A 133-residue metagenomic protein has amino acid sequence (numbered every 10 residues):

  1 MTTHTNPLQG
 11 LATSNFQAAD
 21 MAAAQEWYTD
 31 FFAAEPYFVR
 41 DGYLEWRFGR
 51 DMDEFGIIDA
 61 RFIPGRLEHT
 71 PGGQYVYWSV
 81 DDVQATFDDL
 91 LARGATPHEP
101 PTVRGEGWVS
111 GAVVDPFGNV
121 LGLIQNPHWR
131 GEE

Functional and structural regions predicted by a protein language model:
M1-A12, A34-S79, F87-V114, Q125-E133: Vicinal oxygen chelate
A24-T29, L90, G118: Conserved active-site tyrosine of GNAT-family acetyltransferases
V120-L123: Short glycine-/small-residue motifs
